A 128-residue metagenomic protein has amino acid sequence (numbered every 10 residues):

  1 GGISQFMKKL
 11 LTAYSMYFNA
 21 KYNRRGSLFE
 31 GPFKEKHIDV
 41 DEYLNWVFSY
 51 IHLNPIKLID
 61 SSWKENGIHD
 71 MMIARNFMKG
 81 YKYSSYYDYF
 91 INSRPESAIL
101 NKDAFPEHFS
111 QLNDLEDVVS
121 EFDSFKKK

Functional and structural regions predicted by a protein language model:
G1-K128: Short Pro-Cys-Gly-centered "Cys-loop" motif that presents a nucleophilic cysteine in a tight turn
